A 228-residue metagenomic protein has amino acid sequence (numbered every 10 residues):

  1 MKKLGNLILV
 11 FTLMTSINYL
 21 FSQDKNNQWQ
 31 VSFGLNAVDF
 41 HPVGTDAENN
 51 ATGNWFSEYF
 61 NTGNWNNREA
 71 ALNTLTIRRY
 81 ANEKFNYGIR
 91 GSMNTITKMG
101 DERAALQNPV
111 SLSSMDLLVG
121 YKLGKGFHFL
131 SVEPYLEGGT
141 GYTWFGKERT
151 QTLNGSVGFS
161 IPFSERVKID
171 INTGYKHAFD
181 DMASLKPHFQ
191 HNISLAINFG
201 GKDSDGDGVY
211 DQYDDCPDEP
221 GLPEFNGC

Functional and structural regions predicted by a protein language model:
F21-Q28, K84, G124-E133, K147-R149 (+2 more regions): Short loop/turn motifs that connect adjacent beta-strands in outer-membrane beta-barrel proteins
S22-R78: Short glycine/proline- and aromatic-enriched beta-strand/turn motifs that initiate or cap beta-hairpins
N27-W29, E69-N73, P109-M115, V132 (+2 more regions): Residues that define the transmembrane beta-barrel architecture of outer-membrane proteins
W29-F33, Y87-I89, V132-G138, L153 (+2 more regions): Transmembrane beta-strands of outer-membrane beta-barrel proteins
F33-L35, L75-R79, L117-Y121, G138-Y142 (+3 more regions): Residues on the lipid-exposed face of transmembrane beta-strands in outer-membrane beta-barrel proteins
V43-W65, S92-L112, W144-G146, M182-A183: Flexible, solvent-exposed loop segments that connect beta-strands
R78-Q151: Gram-negative (and chloroplast) outer-membrane scaffold detector with strong preference for beta-barrel transmembrane
F199-C228: Extracellular calcium-associated, cysteine-rich motifs in secreted modular proteins
